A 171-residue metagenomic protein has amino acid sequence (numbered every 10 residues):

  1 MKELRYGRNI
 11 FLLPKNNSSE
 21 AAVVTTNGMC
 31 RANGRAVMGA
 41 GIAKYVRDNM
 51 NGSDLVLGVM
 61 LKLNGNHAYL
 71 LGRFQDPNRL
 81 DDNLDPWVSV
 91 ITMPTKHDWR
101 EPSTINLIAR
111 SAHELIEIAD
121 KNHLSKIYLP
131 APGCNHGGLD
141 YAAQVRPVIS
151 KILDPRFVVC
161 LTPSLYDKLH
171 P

Functional and structural regions predicted by a protein language model:
M1-P171: Macrodomain-like recognition of ADP-ribose-binding/processing modules
